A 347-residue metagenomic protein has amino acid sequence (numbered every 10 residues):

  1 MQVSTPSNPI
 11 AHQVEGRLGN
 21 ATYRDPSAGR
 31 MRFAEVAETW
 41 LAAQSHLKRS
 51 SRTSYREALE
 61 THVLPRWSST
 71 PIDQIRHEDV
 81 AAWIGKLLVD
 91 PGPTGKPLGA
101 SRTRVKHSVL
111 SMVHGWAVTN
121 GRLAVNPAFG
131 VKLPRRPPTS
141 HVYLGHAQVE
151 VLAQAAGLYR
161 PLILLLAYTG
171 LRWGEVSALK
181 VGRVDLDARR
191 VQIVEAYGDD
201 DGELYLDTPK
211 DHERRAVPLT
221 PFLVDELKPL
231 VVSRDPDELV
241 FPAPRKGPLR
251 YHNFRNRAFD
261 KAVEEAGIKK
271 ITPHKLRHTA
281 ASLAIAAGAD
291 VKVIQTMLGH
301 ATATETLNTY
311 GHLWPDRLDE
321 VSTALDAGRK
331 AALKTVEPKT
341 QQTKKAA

Functional and structural regions predicted by a protein language model:
M1-R30, K210: Short, surface-exposed polybasic/aromatic micro-patch for ligand or macromolecular engagement
Q2-V3, G29-R30, A34, T39-R122 (+4 more regions): N-terminal core-binding DNA-recognition domain of tyrosine site-specific recombinases/integrases
P9-H12, E35, T39, E57-T61 (+10 more regions): Generic recognition of well-ordered alpha-helical segments within structured catalytic/regulatory domains
G92-K96, V151-R160, T169, V217 (+4 more regions): Short, basic (Lys/Arg/His-rich) helix/loop patches that form interaction surfaces in the mid-to-C-terminal regions
K96-A100, R104-K106, S111, T119 (+9 more regions): Basic, Lys/Arg- and aromatic-enriched nucleic-acid-binding interface segment
F129-G130, H141, A188-I193, F241 (+4 more regions): Short functional hotspots where side chains directly engage DNA or cofactors
R183, A188, D199-L223, P229 (+6 more regions): C-terminal secondary-structure termini that scaffold catalytic or DNA-interacting sites
